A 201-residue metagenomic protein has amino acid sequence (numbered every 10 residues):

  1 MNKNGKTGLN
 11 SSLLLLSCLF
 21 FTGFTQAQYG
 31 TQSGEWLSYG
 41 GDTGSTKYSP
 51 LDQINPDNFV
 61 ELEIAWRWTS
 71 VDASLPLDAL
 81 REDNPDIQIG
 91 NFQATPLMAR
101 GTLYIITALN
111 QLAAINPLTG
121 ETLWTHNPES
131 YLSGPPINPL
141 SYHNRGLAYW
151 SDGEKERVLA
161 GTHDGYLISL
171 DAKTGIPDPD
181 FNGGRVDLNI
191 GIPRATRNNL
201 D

Functional and structural regions predicted by a protein language model:
N2-L13: Bacterial N-terminal signal peptides that target proteins for export
S11-G23: Bacterial N-terminal signal peptides
T25-A27: Boundary at the C-terminal end of the N-terminal hydrophobic targeting segment
Y29-T69, A73-S74: Blade/loop signatures of beta-propeller domains
W36-G40, Q88-Q111, N138-Y166, N199-D201: Repeat-blade elements of multi-bladed beta-propeller folds
W68-T95, T125-D152, D180-D201: Extracytoplasmic beta-rich repeat domains
